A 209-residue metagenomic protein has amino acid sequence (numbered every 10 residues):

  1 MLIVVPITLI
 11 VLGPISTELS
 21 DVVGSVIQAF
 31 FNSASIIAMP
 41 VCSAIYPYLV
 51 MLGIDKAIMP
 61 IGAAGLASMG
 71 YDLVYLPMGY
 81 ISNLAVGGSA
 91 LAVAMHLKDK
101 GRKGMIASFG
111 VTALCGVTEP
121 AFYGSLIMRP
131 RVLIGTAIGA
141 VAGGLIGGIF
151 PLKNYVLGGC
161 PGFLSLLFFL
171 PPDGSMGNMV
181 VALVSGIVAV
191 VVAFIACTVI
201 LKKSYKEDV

Functional and structural regions predicted by a protein language model:
M1-V50: Core mid-bundle transmembrane helix pairs that form the ion/substrate translocation pathway in diverse multi-pass
I3, I7-L12, L49, G88 (+5 more regions): Alpha-helical membrane-inserting segments
T8, S43-D55, L66-Y71, T112-C115 (+1 more regions): Transmembrane alpha-helix interface/packing and boundary motifs in multi-pass membrane proteins, characterized by
V11, I15, L19, V23 (+9 more regions): Membrane-interfacial segments
I27-V41, L52, M69-L76, K98 (+2 more regions): Membrane-interfacial loop-to-helix junctions in multi-pass transporters
I36, K100, S108, P120-V209: Transmembrane alpha-helical segments and their short flanking loops that form helix-hairpins/helix-helix interfaces
M51-L52, A57-A64, G87-A94, I187-S204: Transmembrane alpha-helical segments in integral membrane proteins
G62-A140: Helix-loop-helix junctions within the multi-pass membrane cores of secondary transporters/permeases
